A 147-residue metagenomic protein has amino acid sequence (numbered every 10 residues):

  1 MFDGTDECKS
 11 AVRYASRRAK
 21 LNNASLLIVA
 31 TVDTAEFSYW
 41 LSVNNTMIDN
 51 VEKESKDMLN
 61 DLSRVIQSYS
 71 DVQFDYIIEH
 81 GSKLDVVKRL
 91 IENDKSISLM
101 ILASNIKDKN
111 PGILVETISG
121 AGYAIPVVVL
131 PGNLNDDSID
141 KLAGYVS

Functional and structural regions predicted by a protein language model:
M1-S42: Small/aliphatic-rich secondary-structure junction motif
S10-R17, R89-L90, L114-T117: A short acidic, amphipathic alpha-helical/loop segment
L27-V29, D75-E79, V128-L130: General small-molecule cofactor/ligand-binding pocket signal
A30-D57, I139-S147: Acidic, proline/glycine-rich short linear motifs
Y69-D75: A short helix-to-beta-strand connector/capping loop
I78-V86: Charged docking surfaces used in two-component/phosphorelay signaling
N93-S147: Gly/Ser-rich helix-loop-strand patches that form or flank binding pockets for ribonucleotide-derived cofactors
